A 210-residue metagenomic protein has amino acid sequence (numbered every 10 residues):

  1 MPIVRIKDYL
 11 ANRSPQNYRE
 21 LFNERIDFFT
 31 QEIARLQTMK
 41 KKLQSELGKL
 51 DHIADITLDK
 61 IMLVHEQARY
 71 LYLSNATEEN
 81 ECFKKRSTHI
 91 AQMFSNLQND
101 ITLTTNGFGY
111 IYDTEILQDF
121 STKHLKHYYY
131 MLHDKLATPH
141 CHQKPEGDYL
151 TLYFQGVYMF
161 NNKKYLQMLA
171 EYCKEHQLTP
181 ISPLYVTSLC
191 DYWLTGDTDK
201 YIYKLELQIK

Functional and structural regions predicted by a protein language model:
M1-D8: Short, positively charged
D8-F22, D27-K210: A solvent-exposed interaction/effector surface
